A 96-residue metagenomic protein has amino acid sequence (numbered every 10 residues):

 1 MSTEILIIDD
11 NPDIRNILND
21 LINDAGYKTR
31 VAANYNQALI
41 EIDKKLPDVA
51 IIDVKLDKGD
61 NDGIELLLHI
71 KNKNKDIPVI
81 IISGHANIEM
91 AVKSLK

Functional and structural regions predicted by a protein language model:
S2, L46-D48, N72-P78: His-Asp phosphorelay/catalytic-motif detector in bacterial-type signaling
D9: Conserved acidic carboxylate
P12-R30: Two-component/phosphorelay signaling modules centered on CheY-like receiver
G26-Y35, E41: Short hydrophobic/Thr-rich beta-strand motif most characteristic of the beta2 strand and flanking loop of CheY-like
I40, D60-D76, K93: Short amphipathic alpha-helix used as the core "switch/output" element in two-component signaling
K45-L56: Active-site beta3 strand of CheY-like receiver
K73, H85-A86: Short, conserved "switch-loop" micro-motifs in signal-transduction and mechanochemical regulators
